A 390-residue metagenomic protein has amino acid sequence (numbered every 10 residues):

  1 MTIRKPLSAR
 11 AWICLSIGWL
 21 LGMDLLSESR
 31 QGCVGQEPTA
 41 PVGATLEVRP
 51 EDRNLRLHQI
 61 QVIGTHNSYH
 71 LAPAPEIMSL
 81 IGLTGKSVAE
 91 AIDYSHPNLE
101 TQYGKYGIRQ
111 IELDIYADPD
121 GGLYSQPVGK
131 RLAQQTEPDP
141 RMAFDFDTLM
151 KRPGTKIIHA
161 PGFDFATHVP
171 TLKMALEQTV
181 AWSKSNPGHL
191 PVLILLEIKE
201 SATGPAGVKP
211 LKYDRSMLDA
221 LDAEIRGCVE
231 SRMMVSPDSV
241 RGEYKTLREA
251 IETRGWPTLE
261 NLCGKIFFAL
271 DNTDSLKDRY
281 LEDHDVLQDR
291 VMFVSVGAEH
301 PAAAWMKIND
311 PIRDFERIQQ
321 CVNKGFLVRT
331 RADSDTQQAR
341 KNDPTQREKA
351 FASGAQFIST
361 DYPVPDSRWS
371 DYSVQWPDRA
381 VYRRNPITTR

Functional and structural regions predicted by a protein language model:
M1-S8: N-terminal secretory signal peptides that target proteins for export/translocation
S8-R10, T39: Residue-level detector of intrinsically disordered, flexible termini and proteolytic processing junctions
W12-D24: Bacterial N-terminal signal peptides
G32-R390: Catalytic cores of phosphodiester-bond hydrolases, prominently lipid phosphodiesterases
